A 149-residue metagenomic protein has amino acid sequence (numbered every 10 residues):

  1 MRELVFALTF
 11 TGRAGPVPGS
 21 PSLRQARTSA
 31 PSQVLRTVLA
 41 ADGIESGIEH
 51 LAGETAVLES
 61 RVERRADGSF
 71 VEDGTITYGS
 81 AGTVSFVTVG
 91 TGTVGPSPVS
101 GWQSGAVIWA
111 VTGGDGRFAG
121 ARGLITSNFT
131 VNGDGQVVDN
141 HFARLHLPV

Functional and structural regions predicted by a protein language model:
M1-V149: Beta-strand-enriched cores of mature, soluble protein domains
